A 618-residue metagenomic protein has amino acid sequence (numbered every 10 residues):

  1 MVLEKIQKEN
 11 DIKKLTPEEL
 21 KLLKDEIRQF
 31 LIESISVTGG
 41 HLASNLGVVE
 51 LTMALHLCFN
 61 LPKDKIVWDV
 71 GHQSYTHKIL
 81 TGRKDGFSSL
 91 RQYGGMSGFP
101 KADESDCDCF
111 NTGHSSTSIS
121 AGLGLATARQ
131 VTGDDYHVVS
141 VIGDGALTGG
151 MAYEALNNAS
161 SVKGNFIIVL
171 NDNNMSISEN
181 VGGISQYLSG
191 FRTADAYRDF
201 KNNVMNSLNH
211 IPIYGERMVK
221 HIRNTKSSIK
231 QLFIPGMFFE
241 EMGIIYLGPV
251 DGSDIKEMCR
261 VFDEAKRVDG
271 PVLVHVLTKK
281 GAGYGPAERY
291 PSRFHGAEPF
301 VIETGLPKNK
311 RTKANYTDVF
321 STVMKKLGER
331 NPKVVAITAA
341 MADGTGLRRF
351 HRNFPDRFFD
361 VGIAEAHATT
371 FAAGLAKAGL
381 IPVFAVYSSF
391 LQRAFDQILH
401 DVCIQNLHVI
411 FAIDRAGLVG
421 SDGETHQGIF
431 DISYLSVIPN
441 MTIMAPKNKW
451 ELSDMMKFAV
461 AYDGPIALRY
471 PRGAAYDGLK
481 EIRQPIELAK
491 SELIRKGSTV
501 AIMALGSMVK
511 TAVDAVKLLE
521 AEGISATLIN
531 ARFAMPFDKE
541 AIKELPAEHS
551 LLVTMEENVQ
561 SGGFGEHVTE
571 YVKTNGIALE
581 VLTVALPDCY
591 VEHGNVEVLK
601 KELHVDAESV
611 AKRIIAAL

Functional and structural regions predicted by a protein language model:
M1-L80, E240, I244-Y246, D251-I255 (+2 more regions): N-terminal amphipathic, basic-rich helices that act as targeting or association modules
K24, H41-V162, Y316, K333-V334 (+2 more regions): Cofactor-binding active-site loop characterized by glycine-rich and histidine/acidic residues
K65, G270, T278-Q392, Q397-L407 (+3 more regions): Non-catalytic terminal/interface segments that mediate subunit docking, oligomerization, and allosteric communication
G86-M96, S161-M175, A196, C403-R415: A glycine-rich helix N-cap at a beta->alpha junction
N174-F320: Long, well-ordered, tryptophan-enriched scaffold segments
M218-P286, H408-I413, I432-E481, A607-L618: Structural signature of the thiamine diphosphate
R260-D263, H295-G296, G305, N315-R330 (+4 more regions): Glycine-/acidic-rich phosphate or pyrophosphate-binding loops and their flanking alpha/beta elements
P299-E303, P307-K310, G420-D422, T442 (+1 more regions): Peripheral docking tails and interdomain loops at the edges of cofactor- or intermediate-handling domains
